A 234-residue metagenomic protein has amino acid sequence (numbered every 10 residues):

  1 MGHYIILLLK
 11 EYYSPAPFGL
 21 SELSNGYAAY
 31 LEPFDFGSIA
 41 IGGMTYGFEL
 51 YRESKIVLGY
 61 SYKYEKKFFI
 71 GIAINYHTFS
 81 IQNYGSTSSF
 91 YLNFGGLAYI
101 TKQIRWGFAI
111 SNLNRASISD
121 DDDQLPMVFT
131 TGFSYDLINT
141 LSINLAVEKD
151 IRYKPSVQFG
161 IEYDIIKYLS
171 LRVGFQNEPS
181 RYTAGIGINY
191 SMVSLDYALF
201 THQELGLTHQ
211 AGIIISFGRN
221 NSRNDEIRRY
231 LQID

Functional and structural regions predicted by a protein language model:
M1-D234: Subset of outer-membrane beta-barrel
